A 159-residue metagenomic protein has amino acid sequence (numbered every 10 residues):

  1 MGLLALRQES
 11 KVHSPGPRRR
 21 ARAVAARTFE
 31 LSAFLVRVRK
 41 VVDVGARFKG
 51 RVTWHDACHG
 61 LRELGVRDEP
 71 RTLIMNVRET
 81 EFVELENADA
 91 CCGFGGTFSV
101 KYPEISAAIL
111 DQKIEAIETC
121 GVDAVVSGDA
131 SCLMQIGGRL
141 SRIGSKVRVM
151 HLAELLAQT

Functional and structural regions predicted by a protein language model:
M1-T159: Iron-sulfur cluster-binding electron-transfer modules in prokaryotic oxidoreductases
